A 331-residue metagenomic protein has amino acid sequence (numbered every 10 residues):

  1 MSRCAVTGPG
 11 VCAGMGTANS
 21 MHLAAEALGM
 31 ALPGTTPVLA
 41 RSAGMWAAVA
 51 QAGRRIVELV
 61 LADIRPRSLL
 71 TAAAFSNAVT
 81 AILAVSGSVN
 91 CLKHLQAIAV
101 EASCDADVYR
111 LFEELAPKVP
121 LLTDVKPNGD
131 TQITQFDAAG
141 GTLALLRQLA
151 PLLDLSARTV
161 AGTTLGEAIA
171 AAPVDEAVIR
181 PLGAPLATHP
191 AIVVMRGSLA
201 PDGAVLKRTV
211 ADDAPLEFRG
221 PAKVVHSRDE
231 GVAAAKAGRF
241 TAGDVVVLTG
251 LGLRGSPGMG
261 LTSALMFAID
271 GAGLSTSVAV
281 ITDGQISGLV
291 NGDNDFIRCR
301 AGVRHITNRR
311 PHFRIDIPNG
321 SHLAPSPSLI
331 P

Functional and structural regions predicted by a protein language model:
M1-A301, I306-P331: Catalytic or ion-coupling anion/metal-binding cores of large enzyme and transporter domains
